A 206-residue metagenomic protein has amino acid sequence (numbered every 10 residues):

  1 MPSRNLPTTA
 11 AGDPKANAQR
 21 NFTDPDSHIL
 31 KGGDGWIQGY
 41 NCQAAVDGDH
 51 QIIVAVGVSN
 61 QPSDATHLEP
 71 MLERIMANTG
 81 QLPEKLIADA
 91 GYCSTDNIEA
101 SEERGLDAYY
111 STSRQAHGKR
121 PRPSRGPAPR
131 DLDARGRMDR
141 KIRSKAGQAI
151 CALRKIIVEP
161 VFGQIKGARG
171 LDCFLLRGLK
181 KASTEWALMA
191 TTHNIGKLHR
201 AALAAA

Functional and structural regions predicted by a protein language model:
M1-A206: Anion-binding and metal-coordination hotspots
